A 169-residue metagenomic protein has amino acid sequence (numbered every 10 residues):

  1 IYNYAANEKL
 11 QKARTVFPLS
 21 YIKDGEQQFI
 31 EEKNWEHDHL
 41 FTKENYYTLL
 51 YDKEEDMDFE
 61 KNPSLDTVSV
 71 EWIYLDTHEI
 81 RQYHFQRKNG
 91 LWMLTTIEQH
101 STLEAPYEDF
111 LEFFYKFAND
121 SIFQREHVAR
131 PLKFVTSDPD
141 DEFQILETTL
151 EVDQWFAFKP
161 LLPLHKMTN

Functional and structural regions predicted by a protein language model:
I1-G25, A105-D140: Core segments of small alpha/beta cavity-forming domains
Q11, Q27-Q28, Q82, Q86 (+4 more regions): Residue-identity detector for glutamine
Y21-E79, D138-N169: Surface-exposed, charged secondary-structure patches
V70, Y83, W92, F114-F117: Short, structured motif recognition centered on aromatic/hydrophobic residues
L75-E104, N169: Short beta-strand edge/turn micro-motifs at domain boundaries
